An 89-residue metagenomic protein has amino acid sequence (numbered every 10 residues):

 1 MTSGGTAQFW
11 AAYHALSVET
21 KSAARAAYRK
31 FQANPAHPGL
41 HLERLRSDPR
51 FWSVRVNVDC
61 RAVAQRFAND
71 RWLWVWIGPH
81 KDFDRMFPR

Functional and structural regions predicted by a protein language model:
M1-A27: Arg/Lys-rich, positively charged N-terminal/basic patches that mediate binding to nucleic acids
T2-G4, V56-R89: Enriched for short, Lys/Arg-rich terminal
W10, Y28, W52, W74-W76: Tryptophan-centered motif/residue detector
A11, P35-L40, G78-K81: Residue-level signal for pocket-adjacent positions within structured domains
S22-K30, D84-R89: Short, charge- and proline-biased low-complexity linear segments that act as flexible interaction/docking motifs
R29-V54: A short, surface-exposed loop/turn module that caps and links secondary-structure elements
